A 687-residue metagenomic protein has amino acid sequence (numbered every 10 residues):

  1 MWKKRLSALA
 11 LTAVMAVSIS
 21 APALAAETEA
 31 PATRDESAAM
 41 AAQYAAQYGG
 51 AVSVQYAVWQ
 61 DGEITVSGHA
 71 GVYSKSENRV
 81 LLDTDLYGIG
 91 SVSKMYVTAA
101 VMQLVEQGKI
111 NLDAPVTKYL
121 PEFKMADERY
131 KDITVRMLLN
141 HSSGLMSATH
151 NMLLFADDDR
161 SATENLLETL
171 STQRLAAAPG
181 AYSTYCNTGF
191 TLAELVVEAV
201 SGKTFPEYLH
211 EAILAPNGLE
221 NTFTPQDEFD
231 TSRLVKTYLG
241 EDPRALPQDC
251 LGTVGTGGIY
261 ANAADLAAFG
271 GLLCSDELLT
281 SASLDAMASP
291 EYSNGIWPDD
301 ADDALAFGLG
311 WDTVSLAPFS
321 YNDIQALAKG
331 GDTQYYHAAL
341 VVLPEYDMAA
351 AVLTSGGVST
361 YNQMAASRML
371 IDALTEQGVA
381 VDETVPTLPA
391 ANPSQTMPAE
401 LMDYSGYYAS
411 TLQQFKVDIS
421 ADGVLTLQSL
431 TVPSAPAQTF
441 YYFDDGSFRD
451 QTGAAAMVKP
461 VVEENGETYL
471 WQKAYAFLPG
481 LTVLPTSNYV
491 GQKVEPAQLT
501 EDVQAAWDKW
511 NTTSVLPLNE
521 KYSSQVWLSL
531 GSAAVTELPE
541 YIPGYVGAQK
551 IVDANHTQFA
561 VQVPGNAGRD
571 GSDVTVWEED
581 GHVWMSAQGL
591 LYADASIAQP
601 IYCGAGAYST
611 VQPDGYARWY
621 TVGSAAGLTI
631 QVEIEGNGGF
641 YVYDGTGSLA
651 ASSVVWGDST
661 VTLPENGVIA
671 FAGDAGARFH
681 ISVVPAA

Functional and structural regions predicted by a protein language model:
M1-A10: Bacterial N-terminal signal peptides that target proteins for export
V17-L24: C-terminal segment of classical bacterial N-terminal signal peptides
A26-T65, H210, P247-A687: Catalytic loop of the DD-peptidase/beta-lactamase superfamily, centered on the K-T-G motif and neighboring
E36-Q43, S91, Y96, A100 (+12 more regions): Extracytoplasmic/secreted proteins, especially bacterial periplasmic and envelope-associated proteins
Y48-Q55, S76-L138, A176-T188, V254-G257 (+1 more regions): Short active-site loop at a secondary-structure junction that contains or immediately precedes the catalytic residue(s)
E63, A70-S74, E128-A339: Short, surface-exposed loop or secondary-structure junction motifs that flank catalytic or metal-binding residues
